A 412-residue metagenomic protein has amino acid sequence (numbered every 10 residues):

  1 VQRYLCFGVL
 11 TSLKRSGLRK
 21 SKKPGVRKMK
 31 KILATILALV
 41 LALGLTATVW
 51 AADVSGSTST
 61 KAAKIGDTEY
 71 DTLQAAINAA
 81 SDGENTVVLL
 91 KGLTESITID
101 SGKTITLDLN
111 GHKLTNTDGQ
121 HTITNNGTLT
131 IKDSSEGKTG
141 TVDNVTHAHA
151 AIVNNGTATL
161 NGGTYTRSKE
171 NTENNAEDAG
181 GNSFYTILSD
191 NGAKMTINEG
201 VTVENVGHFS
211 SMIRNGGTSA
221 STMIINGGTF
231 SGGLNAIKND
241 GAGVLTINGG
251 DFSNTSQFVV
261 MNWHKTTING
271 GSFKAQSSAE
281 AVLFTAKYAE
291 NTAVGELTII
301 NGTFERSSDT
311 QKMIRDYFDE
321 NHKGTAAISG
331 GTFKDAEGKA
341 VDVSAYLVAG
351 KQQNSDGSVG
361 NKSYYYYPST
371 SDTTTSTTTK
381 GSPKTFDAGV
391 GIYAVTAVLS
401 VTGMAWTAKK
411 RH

Functional and structural regions predicted by a protein language model:
V1-K28: Short, Lys/Arg-enriched N-terminal segments with co-localized hydrophobic residues within the first ~10-30 amino acids
T11, T373-T378: Ala/Thr-enriched low-complexity intrinsically disordered regions
G25-L39, A408-H412: Positively charged n-region of N-terminal signal peptides that target proteins for export
L43-S59, G381-G389: Sec-dependent signal peptide cleavage junction
S57-V88: Acidic Gly/Asp/Thr-rich repetitive segments characteristic of extracellular carbohydrate-active and adhesion proteins
D82, T98-T106, I123-D143, A150-V206 (+6 more regions): Surface-exposed loop/turn motifs in large extracellular/passenger domains
N85-G119, H208: N-terminal extracellular ligand-recognition/capping segment immediately after the signal peptide
G389-K410: A cross-kingdom C-terminal cell-surface attachment/processing module
